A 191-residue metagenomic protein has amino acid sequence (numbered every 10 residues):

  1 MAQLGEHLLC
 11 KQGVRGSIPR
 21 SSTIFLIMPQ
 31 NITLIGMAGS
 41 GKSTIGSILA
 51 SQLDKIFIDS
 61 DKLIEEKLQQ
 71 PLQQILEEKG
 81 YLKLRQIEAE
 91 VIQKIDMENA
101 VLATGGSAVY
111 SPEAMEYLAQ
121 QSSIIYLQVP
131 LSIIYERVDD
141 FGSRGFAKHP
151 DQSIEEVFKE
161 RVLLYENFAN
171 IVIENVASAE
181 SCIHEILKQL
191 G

Functional and structural regions predicted by a protein language model:
M28-P29, T44, I48, Q52 (+1 more regions): NTP-dependent small-molecule kinase module
L34: Hydrophobic anchor at the beta1->P-loop junction of P-loop NTPases
M37: P-loop (Walker A) phosphate-binding loop of NTP-binding proteins
G41: Conserved glycine(s) of the Walker
S60-A108, P112-Y117, L164: ATP-dependent small-molecule kinase phosphotransfer cores that center on conserved nucleotide phosphate-binding segments
G105-V109, P130-S132, S178: Short glycine-rich anion-binding loops that position phosphate/pyrophosphate groups of nucleotides and phosphorylated
Q121-L163: A glycine- and Lys/Arg-enriched "phosphate-lid" helix/loop adjacent to the NTP-binding pocket of small-molecule kinases
